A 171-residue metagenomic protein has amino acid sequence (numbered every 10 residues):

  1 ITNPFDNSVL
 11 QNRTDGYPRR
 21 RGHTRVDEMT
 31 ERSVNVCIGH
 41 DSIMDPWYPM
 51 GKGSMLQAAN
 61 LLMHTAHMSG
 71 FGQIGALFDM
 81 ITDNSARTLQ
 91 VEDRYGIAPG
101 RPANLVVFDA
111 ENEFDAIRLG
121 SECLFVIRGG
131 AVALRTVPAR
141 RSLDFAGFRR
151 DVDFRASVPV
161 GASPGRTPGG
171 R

Functional and structural regions predicted by a protein language model:
T2-N3, S8-N12, R20-F108: His/Asp/Glu-enriched, well-ordered alpha-helical/loop segment that forms or immediately abuts the divalent-metal
L10-R13, T136-P138: Short, charged, surface-exposed secondary-structure boundary motifs
G16: The substrate-binding groove and active-site-proximal loops of carbohydrate-active enzymes, especially glycoside
N60, I74-R171: Active-site microenvironment of metallo-dependent hydrolases
